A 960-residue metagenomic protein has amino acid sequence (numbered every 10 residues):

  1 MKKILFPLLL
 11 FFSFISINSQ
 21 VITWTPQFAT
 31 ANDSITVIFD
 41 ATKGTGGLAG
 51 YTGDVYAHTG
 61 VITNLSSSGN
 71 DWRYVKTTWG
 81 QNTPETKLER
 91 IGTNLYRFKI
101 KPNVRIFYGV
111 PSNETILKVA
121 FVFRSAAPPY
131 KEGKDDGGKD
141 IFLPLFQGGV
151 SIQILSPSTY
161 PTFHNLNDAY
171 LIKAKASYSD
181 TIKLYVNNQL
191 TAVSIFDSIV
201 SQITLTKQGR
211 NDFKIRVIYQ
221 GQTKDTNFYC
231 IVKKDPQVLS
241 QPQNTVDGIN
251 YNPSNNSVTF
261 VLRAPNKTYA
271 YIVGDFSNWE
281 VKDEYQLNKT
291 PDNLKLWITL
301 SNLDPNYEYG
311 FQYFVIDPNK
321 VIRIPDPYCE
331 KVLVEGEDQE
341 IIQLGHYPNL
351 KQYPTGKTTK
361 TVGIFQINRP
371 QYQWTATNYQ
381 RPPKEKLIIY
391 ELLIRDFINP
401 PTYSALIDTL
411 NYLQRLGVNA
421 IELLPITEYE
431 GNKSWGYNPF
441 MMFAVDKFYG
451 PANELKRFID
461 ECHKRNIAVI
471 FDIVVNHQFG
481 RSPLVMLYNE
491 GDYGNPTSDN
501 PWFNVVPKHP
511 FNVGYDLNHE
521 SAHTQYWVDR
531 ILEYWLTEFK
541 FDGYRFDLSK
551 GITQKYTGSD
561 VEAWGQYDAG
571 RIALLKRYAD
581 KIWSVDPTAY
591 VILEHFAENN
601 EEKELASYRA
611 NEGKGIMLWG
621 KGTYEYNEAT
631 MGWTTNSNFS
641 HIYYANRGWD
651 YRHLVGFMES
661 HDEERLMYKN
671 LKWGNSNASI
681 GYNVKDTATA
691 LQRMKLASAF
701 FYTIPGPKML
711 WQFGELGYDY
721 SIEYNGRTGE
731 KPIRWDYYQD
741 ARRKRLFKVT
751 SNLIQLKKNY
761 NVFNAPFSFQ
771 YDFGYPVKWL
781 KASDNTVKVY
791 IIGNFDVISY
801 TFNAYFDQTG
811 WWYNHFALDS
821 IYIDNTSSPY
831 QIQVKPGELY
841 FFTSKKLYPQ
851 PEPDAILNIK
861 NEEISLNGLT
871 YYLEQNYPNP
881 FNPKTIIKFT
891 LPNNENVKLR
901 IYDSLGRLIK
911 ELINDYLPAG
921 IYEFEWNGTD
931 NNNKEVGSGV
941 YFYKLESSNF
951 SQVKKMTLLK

Functional and structural regions predicted by a protein language model:
S19, A919, F924-E925, K934-K960: C-terminal tail/sorting-segment detector
S19, I272, L753, D854-I864 (+6 more regions): Terminal processing/anchoring signals of secreted or surface-associated proteins and related intramolecular
D54-S112, A126-G137, L190-V200, Y251-S254 (+2 more regions): Aromatic-rich carbohydrate-binding modules that target alpha-glucans
V232-A270, I324-K386: Basic K/R-rich, polyanion-interacting modules in nucleoproteins and related proteins
C329-L333, P348-N349, P354, P370-F541 (+2 more regions): Substrate-binding/active-site clefts of carbohydrate-active enzymes
K540, A573-D719, E723, K758 (+3 more regions): Conserved alpha/beta catalytic core and glycan-binding cleft of carbohydrate-active enzymes
N825-I856: C-terminal beta-strand-rich structural cap/linker in extracellular carbohydrate-active enzymes
L857-Y877, F881-Y902, E911-N914, E923-N927 (+1 more regions): Glycine-centered coil/turn sites that cap beta-strands in beta-rich domains
